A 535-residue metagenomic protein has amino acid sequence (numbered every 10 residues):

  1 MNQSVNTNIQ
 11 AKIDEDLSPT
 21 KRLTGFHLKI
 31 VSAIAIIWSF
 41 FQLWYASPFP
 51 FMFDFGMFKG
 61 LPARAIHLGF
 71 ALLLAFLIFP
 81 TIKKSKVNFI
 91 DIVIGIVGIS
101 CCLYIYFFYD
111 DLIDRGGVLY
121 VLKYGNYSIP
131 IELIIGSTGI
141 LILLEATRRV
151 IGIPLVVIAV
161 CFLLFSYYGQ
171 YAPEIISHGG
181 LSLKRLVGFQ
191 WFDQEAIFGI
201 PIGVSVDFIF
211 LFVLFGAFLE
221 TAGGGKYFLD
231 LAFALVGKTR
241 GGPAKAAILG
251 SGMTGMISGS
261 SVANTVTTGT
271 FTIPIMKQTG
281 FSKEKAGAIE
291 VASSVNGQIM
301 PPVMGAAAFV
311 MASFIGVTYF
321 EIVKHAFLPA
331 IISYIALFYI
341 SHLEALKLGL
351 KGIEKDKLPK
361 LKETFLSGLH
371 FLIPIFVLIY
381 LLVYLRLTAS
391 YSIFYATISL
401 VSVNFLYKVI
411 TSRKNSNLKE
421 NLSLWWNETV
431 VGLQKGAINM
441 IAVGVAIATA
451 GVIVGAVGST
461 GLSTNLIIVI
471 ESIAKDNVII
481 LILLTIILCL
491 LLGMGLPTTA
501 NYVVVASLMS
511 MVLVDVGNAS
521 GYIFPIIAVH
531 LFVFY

Functional and structural regions predicted by a protein language model:
M1-Y127, L133-S137: Conserved, well-structured core domains of diverse proteins
N2-L28, A35-I36, K324-N439: Long, contiguous bundles of hydrophobic transmembrane helices that form the permeation core of multi-pass
T20, L77-V87, S137-I153, S313-E321 (+1 more regions): Membrane-water interface regions at transmembrane-helix termini and the short interhelical loops of multi-pass membrane
I129-I134, E195-F208, L235-A247, T279-K285 (+4 more regions): Membrane-interfacial loop-to-helix junctions in multi-pass transporters
L144-G179, I200-P201, A222, K226 (+1 more regions): Flexible hinge motifs at transmembrane-helix junctions and intramembrane kinks/re-entrant loops in multi-pass membrane
E145, V150, V160-I175, L183-V187 (+5 more regions): Core transmembrane alpha-helical segments of multi-pass membrane transporters/permeases
L229-G297, A307, G316, T499-Y535: Hydrophobic transmembrane alpha-helices that form the pore/transport pathway of multi-pass ion and small-solute
L369-I526, Y535: Long hydrophobic segments that form regular secondary structure
